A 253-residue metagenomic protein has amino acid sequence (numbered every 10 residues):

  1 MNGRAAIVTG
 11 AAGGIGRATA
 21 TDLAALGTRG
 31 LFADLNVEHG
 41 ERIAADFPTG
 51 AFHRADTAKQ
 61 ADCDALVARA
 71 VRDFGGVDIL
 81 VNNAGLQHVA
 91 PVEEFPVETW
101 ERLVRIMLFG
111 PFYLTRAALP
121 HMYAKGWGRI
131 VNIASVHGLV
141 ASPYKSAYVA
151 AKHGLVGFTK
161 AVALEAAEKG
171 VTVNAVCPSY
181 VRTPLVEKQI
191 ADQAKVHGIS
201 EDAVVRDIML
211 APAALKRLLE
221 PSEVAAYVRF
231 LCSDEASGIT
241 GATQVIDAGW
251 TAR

Functional and structural regions predicted by a protein language model:
M1-L31: Canonical Rossmann dinucleotide-binding motif of NAD(H)/NADP(H)-dependent dehydrogenases/reductases, specifically
A90-E93, V140-A147, E168-K169, K216 (+1 more regions): Active-site loop immediately N-terminal to the catalytic Tyr-X3-Lys motif of short-chain dehydrogenase/reductase
P91-V92, P96-V104, I130, M209: Substrate-binding pocket helix/loop in short-chain dehydrogenase/reductase
F112, L119, Y123, W127 (+2 more regions): C-terminal substrate-recognition "lid" of short-chain dehydrogenase/reductases
T115, A151, T159: Active-site helix of classical SDR
S135: Residue(s) in the substrate-gating loop at a strand-loop-helix junction that position the organic substrate next
A167, T172, I239-G241: Short, small/polar-rich loop/turn modules that mediate ligand/substrate recognition or access, typified
